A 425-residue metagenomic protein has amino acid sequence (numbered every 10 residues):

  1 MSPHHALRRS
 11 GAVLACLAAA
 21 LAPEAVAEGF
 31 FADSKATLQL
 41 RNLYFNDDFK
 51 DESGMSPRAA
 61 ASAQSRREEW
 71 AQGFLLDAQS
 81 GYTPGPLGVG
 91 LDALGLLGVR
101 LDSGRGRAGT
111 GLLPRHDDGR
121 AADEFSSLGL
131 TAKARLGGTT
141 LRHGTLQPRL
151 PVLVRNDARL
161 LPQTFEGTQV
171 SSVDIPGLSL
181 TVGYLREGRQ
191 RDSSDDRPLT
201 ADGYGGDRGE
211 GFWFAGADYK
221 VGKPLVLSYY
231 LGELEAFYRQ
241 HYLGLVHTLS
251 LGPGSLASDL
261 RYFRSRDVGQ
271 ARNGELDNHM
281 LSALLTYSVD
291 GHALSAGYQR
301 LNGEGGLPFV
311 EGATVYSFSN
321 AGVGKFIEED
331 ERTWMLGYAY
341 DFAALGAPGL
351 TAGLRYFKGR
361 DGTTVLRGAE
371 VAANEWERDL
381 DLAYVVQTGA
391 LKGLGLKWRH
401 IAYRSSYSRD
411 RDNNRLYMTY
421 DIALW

Functional and structural regions predicted by a protein language model:
E28-G29, S80-Y82, K133-L136, S172-D174 (+8 more regions): Residue-level signature of outer-membrane beta-barrel architecture
A32, E68-F74, E124-L128, P162-E166 (+6 more regions): Residues that define the transmembrane beta-barrel architecture of outer-membrane proteins
N42-Y44, L141-R155, L180-V182, A215 (+5 more regions): Transmembrane beta-strand segments that form the barrel wall of outer-membrane beta-barrel proteins
A78-G109, D118-R197, Y219-V221, S295-E304: Outer membrane beta-barrel
G85-V89, L136-R142, P176-T181, R189 (+7 more regions): Repeated loop/turn-to-beta-strand initiation elements of outer-membrane beta-barrel proteins
T181-Y204, G254-E329, T333, H400-N414: Outer-membrane beta-barrel translocator/channel fold
A215, L336, L380-Y384, D410-W425: Outer-membrane beta-barrel "beta-signal"
Y298, G303-A369, E377-Q387: C-terminal structural cap/anchor segments
